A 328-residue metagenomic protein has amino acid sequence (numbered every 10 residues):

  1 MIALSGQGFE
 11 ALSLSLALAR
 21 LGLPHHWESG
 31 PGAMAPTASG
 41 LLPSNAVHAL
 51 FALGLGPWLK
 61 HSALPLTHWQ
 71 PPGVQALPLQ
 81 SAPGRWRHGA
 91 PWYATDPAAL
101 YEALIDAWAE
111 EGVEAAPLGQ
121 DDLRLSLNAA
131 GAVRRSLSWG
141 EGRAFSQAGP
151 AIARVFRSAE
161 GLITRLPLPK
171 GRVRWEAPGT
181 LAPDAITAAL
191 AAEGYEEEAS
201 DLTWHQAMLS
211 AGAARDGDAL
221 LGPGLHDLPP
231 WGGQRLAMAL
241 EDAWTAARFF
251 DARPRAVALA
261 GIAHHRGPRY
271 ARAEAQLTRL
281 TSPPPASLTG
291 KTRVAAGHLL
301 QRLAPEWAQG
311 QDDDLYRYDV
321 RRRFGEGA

Functional and structural regions predicted by a protein language model:
M1-I2: Extreme N-terminal starter segment of soluble prokaryotic enzymes
G6-R20, T203-R279: Conserved mid-domain beta->alpha element of the FAD-binding
Q7, A17-A38: Glycine-rich FAD pyrophosphate-binding loop
A17, P43-Q147, R323-A328: Conserved N-terminal helical subregion
G32, G131, H226: Short, glycine/acidic-enriched loop or turn micro-motifs at the edges of active sites
G119-Q206: Conserved FAD-binding catalytic core of PHBH/FMO-like flavoproteins
G232-G233, R248-A328: C-terminal helical "tail/cap" subdomain of flavin- and related membrane-associated enzymes
